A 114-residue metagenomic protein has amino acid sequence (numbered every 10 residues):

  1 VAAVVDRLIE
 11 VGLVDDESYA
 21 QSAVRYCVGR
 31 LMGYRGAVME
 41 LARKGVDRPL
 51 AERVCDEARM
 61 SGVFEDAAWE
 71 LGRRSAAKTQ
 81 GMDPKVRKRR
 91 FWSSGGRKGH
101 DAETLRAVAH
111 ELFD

Functional and structural regions predicted by a protein language model:
V1-D114: An alpha-helical, amphipathic repeat domain used for nucleic-acid recognition, typified by the mTERF helical solenoid
